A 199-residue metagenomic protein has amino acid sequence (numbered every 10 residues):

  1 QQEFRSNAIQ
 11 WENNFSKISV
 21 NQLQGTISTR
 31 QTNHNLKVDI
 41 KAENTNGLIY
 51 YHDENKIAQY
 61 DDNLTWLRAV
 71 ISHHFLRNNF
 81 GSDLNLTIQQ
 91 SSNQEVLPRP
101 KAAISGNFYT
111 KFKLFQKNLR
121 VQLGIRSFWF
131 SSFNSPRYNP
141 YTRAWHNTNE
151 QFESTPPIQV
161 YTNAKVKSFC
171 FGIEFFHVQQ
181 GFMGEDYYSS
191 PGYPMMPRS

Functional and structural regions predicted by a protein language model:
Q1-S199: Exposed, low-structure sequence patches enriched in small/polar residues
